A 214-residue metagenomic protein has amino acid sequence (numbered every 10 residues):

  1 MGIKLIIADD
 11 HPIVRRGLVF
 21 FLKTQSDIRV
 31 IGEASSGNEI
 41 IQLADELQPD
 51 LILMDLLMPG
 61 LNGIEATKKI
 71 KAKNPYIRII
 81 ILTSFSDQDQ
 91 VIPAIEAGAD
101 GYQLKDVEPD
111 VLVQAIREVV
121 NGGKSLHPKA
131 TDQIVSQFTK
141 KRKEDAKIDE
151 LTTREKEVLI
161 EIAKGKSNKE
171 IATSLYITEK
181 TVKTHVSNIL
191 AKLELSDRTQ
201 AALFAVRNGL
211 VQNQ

Functional and structural regions predicted by a protein language model:
D9, D55, T83: Active-site residues of response regulator receiver
D27-S35, L43, L195: Short hydrophobic/Thr-rich beta-strand motif most characteristic of the beta2 strand and flanking loop of CheY-like
S36-E39, N62-E65: Acidic catalytic/metal-coordinating carboxylates
L47-L53: Active-site beta3 strand of CheY-like receiver
M58: Receiver (REC) domain active-site loop signature in two-component systems and cognate sites in sensor histidine kinases
D89-E96, D106-T153, E157, L210-Q212: Short, flexible helix-to-coil linker/hinge segments that flank and couple to helix-turn-helix
S167-Q200: Recognition helix of helix-turn-helix DNA-binding domains
